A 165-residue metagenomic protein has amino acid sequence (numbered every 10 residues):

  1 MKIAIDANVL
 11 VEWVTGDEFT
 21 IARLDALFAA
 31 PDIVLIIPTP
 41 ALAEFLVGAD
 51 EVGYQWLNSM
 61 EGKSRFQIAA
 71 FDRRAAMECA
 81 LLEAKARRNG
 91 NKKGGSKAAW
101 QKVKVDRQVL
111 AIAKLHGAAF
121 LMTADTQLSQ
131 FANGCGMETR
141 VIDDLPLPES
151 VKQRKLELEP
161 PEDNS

Functional and structural regions predicted by a protein language model:
M1-I37, L46-K63, S150-S165: Short, well-structured N-terminal submotif of metal-dependent ribonuclease cores
I5, I37, A70, K104 (+1 more regions): Short beta-strand scaffold positions
V9, A41, A75, Q108-V109 (+1 more regions): Alpha-helix capping/helix-boundary segments
I36, Q67-A69, R140-D143: General small-molecule cofactor/ligand-binding pocket signal
V52-W56, A86-R87, T139-V141: Short, hinge-like loop/turn segments at secondary-structure boundaries
Q67-W100: Acidic catalytic patch
W100-Q108: Short basic/aromatic active-site micro-motif
L110-S165: Acidic, PIN/NYN-like endoribonuclease modules and their adjacent C-terminal/linker elements
